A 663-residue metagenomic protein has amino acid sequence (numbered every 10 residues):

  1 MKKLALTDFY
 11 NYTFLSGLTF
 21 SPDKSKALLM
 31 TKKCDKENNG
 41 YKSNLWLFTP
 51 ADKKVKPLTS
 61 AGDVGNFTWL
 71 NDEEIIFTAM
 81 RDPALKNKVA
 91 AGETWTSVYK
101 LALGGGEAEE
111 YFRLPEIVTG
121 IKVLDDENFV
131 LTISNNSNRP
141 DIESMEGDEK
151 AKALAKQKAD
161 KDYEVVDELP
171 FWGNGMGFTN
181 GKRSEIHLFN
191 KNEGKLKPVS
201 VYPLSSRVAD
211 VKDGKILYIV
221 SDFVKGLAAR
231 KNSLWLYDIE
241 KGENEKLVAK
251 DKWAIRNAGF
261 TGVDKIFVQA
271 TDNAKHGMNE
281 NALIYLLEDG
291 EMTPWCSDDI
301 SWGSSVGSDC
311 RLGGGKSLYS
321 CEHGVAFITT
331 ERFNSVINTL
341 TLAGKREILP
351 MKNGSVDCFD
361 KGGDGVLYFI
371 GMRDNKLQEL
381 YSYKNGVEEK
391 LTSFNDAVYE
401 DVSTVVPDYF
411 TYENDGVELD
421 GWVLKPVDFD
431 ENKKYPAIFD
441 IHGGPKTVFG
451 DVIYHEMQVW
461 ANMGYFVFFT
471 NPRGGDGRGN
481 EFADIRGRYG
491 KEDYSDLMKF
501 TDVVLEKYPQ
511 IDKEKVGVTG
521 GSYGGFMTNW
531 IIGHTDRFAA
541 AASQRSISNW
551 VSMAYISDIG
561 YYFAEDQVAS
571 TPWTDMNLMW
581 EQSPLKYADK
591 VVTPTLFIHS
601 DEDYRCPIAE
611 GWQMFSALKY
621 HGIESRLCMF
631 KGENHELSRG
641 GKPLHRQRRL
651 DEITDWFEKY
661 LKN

Functional and structural regions predicted by a protein language model:
M1-L15, L47-G65, V89-T94, L101-V118 (+13 more regions): Multi-bladed beta-propeller domains
T7-S43, R207-A209: Beta-strand-rich domains and repeat architectures in extracellular enzymes and scaffolds, especially beta-propellers
S16-T19, A159-D167, W172-E185, R207-V208 (+6 more regions): Non-catalytic accessory segments flanking enzyme active sites
T19-K26, N66-E74, I121-E127, A209-K215 (+3 more regions): Blade-terminus and WD-like Trp-Asp/Gly-His loop motifs, strongest in beta-propeller folds
T31-N44, T59-G65, A79-S97, L114-I117 (+11 more regions): A flexible loop/linker signature enriched in serine peptidases of the S9 family
K32, S221, D440-G444, S600: Glycine-rich His-Gly loop
F394-E514, G521: Cap/lid segment of the alpha/beta-hydrolase catalytic domain
P472-N663: Active-site-proximal cap/loop segments of hydrolase catalytic domains
